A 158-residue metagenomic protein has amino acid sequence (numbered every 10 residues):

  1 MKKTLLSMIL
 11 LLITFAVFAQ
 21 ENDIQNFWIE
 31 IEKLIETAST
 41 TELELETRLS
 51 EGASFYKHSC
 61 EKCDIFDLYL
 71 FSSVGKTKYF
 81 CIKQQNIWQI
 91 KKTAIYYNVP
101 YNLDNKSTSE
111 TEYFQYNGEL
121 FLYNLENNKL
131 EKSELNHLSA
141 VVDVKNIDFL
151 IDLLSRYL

Functional and structural regions predicted by a protein language model:
M1-T4, A19-Q20: Positively charged n-region of N-terminal signal peptides that target proteins for export
L6-I9: Sec-dependent N-terminal signal peptides
T14-A16: N-terminal signal peptide c-region/cleavage motif recognized by signal peptidases
E21-L158: Buried hydrophobic residues that stabilize the cores of well-folded domains
